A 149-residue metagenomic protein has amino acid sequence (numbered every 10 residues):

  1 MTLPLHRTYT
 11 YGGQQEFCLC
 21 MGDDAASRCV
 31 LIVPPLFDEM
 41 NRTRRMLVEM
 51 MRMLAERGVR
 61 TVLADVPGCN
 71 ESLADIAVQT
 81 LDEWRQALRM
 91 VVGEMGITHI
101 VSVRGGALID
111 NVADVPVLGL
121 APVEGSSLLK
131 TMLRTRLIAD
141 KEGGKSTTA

Functional and structural regions predicted by a protein language model:
M1-T10, L19-M21: An N-terminal hydrophobic leader/cap segment in hydrolases
G12-Q15, M21-D65: Short, surface-exposed "cap/lid" segments of acyl-processing enzymes
M46, D75-T98: Alpha/beta-hydrolase active-site loop
V59-T61, I97-T98, V115-V117: Hydrophobic anchor at the start of a short beta-strand that flanks the dinucleotide cofactor-binding loop
A64, V101-G105, L120-P122: Short His-Asn-centered micro-motif
D65-Q79: Glycine-rich "HGGG/HGxG" loop immediately N-terminal to the catalytic nucleophile of the alpha/beta-hydrolase
T98-A113: Glycine-rich nucleophile elbow surrounding the catalytic serine of serine-hydrolase chemistry
A113-A149: The alpha/beta-hydrolase serine catalytic core
